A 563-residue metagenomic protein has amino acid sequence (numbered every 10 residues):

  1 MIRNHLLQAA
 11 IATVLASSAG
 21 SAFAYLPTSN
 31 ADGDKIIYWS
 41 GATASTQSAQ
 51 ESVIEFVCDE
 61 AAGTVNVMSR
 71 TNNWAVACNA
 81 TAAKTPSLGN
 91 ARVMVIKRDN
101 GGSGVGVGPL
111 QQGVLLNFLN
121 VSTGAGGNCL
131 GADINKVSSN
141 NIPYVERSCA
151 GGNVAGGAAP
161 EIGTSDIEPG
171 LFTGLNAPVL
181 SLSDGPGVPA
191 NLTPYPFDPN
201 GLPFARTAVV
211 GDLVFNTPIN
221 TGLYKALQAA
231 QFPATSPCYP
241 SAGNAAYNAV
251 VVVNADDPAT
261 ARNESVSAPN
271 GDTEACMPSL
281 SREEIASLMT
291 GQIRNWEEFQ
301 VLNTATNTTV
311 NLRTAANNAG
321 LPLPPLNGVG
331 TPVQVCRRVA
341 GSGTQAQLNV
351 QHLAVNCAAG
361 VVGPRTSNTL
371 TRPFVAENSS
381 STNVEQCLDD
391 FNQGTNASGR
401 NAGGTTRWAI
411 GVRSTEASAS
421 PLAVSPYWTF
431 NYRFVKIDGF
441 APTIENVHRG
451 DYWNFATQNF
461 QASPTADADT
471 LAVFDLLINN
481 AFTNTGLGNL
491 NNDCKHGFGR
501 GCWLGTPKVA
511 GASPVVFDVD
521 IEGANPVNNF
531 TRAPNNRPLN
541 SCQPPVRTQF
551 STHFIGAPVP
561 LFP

Functional and structural regions predicted by a protein language model:
M1, A22-A24: N-terminal secretory targeting modules
M1-A9: Bacterial N-terminal signal peptides that target proteins for export
A9-T13, A22: Cleavable N-terminal signal peptides
S17-A19: N-terminal signal peptide c-region/cleavage motif recognized by signal peptidases
A24-P563: Flexible loop/hinge segments at secondary-structure junctions
